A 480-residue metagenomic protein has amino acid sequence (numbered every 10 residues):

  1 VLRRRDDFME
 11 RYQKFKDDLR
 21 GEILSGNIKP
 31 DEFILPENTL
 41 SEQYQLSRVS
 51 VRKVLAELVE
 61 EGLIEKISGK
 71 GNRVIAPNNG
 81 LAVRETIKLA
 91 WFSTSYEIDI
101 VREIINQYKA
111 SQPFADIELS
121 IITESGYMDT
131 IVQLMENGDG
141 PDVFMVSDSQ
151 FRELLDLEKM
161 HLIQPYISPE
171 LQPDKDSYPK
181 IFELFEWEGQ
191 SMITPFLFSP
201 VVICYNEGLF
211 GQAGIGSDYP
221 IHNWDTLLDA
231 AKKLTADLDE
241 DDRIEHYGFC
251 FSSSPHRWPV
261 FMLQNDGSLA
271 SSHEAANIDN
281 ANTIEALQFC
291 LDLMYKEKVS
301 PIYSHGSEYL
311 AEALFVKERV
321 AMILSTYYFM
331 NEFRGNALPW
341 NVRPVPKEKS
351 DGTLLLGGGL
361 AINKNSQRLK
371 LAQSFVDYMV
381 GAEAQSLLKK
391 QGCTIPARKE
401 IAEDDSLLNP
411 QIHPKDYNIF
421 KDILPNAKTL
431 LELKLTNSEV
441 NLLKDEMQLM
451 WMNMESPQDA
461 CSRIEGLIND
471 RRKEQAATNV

Functional and structural regions predicted by a protein language model:
V1-I34, N38-Q43: Extreme N-terminal segment that seeds HTH/winged-HTH DNA-binding domains in transcriptional regulators
E32-K66: N-terminal helix-turn-helix
V83-Y96, A115-S120, V143, M192: Short, well-ordered beta-strand elements
S149-S199, R343: Hinge/lid segment of periplasmic solute-binding proteins
M192, T226-A276: Extracytoplasmic/periplasmic solute-binding protein
H273-S304: Glycine-centered hinge/linker elements that transmit conformational signals in sensory and ligand-binding systems
R334-I395: Extracytoplasmic/periplasmic substrate-recognition and gating elements
P414-R472: C-terminal capping/gating helix-and-loop segments adjacent to ligand/active sites or protein-protein/ligand interfaces
